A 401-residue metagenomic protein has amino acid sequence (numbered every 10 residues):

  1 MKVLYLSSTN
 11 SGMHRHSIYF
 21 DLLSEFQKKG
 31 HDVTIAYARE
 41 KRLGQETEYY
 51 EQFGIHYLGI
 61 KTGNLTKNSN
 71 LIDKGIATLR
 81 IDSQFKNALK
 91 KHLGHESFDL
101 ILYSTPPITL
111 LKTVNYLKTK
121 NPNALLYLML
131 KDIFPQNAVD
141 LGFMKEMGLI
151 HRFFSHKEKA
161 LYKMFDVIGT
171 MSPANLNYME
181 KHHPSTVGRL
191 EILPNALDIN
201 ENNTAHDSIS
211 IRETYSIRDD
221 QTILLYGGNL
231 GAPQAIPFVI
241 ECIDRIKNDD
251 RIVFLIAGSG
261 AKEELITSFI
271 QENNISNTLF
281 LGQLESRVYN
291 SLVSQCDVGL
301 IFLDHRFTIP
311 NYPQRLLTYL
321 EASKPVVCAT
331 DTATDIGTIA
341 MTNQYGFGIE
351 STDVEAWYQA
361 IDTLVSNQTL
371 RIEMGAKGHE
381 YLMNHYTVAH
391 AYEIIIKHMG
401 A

Functional and structural regions predicted by a protein language model:
M1-H56, I246-N248: N-terminal subdomain of nucleotide-sugar transferases
M13, Q234, E285-L292, G299-L320 (+1 more regions): Nucleotide-sugar-dependent
T47-Y50, N203-I217: A short helix/loop element that forms part of the nucleotide-sugar donor recognition site in Leloir-type
Y116-K120, L149-I168: Membrane-proximal helix-turn-helix segments that form the acceptor-binding/catalytic region of lipid-linked
A174, A196: Carbohydrate-associated surface elements
R218-Q234, I240-I243, L255: Conserved donor-binding/catalytic core segment of Leloir-type glycosyltransferases
A257-G258, E264-N290: Nucleotide-activated donor-binding/catalytic signature segment of Leloir-type glycosyltransferases, i.e., the conserved
A356-Q359, T363, L370-N384: A short, well-ordered alpha-helix in the C-terminal region of glycosyltransferases
